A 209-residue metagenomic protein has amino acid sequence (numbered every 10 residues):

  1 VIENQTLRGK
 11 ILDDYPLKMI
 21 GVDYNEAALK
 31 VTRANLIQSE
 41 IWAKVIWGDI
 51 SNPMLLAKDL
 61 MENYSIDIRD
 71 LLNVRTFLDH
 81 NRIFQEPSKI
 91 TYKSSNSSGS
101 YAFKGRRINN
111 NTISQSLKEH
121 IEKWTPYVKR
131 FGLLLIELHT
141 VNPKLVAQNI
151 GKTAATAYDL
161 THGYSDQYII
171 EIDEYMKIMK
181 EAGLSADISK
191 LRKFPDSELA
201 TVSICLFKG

Functional and structural regions predicted by a protein language model:
V1-D14: Conserved SAM-binding loop of SAM-dependent methyltransferases across substrates and taxa, primarily the Class I
L17-I20: Conserved beta-strand positions in the Rossmann-like core of class I SAM-dependent methyltransferases
Y24-D70: S-adenosyl-L-methionine
E62-S65, D70, I178-G209: Core SAM-dependent methyltransferase catalytic element
V74-S116, V141-N142: Mobile active-site "lid"/loop adjacent to the S-adenosyl-L-methionine
F84-S88, I108, R130-D159: Conserved class I S-adenosyl-L-methionine
I108-I113, Y158-I172: Acceptor-substrate binding/catalytic loop of class I
L117-T125, S165-D187: Short alpha-helix
